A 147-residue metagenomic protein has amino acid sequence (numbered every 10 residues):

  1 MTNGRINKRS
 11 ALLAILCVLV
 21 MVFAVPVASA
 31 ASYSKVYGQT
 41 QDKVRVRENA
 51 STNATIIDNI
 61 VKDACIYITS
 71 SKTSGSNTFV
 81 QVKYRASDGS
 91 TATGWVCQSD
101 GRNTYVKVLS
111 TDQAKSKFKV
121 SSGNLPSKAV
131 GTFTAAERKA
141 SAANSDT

Functional and structural regions predicted by a protein language model:
M1-N7: N-terminal secretory signal peptides that target proteins for export/translocation
T2, L16-V18, A92, S116: Generic short amphipathic/hydrophobic targeting helices enriched at N-termini, encompassing Sec-type signal peptides
K8-V27: Sec-dependent N-terminal signal peptides of Gram-positive bacterial secreted proteins and lipoproteins
I15, D42, S76-T78: Beta-strand-connecting loop/turn residues
M21-R45, D58-K62, S70-K72, R102-D146: SH3-family beta-barrel domains
R47-N49, R85: Predominantly extracellular/luminal cell-surface or secreted proteins
A50-T55: Short alpha-helix capping/helix-loop boundary micro-motifs
I57-D100: SH3/SH3-like beta-barrel superfamily modules
